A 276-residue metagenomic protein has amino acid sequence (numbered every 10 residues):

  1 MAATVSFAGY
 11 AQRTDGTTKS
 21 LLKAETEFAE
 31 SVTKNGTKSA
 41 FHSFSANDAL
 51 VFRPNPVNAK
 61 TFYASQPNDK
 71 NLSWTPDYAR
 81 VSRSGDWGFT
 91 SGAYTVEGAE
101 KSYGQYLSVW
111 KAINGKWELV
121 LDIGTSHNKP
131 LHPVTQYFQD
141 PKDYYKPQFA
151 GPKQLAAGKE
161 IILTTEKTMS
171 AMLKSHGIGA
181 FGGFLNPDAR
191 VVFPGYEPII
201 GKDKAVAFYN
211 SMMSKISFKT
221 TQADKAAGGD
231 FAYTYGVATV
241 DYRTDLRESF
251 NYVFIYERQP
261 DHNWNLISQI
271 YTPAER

Functional and structural regions predicted by a protein language model:
A3-A8: N-terminal signal peptide c-region/cleavage motif recognized by signal peptidases
G9-K34, K38, S43, S126-I178 (+1 more regions): Short, low-complexity N-terminal intrinsically disordered segments enriched in polar/charged residues
G16, S20, I199, Y209-I216 (+1 more regions): C-terminal functional regions that serve as terminal interaction/effector modules
F28, W87-S91, L107-W110, W117 (+4 more regions): Short, structured motif recognition centered on aromatic/hydrophobic residues
T37-F41, D48-A49, T90, W110 (+7 more regions): Hydrophobic pocket/interface hotspot
S45-N58, Q66-K70, D188-I199, M212: A short gly/proline-enriched turn/hairpin at secondary-structure junctions
Y63-Y103, V206-T244: Surface-exposed, charged secondary-structure patches
Y103-D140, N251-A274: Short beta-strand edge/turn micro-motifs at domain boundaries
